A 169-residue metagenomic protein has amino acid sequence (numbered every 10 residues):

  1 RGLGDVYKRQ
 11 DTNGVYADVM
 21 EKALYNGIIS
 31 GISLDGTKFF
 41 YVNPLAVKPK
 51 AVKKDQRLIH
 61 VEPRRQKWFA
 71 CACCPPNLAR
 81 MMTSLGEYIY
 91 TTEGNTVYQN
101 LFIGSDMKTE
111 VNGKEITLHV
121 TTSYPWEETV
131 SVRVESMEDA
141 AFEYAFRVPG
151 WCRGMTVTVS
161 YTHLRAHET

Functional and structural regions predicted by a protein language model:
R1, S33-F40: Short, solvent-exposed turn/loop segments enriched in Gly/Ser/Thr/Pro and often Arg
R1-K8, P75-S84, E128-V130: Well-ordered alpha-helical segments within folded domains of soluble proteins
G2-Q10, T162-T169: Conserved small/polar residues in nucleotide/adenosyl-binding loops
D5-D35: Catalytic-core region of carbohydrate-active enzymes that cleave or remodel glycosidic bonds
E21, Y25-I29, F40, R80-T83 (+1 more regions): Generic alpha-helical structural context detector
A23, T37-K50: Short, surface-exposed recognition loops and adjoining beta-strand edges that mediate ligand/DNA contacts, enriched
P44-H119, Y124-P125: Catalytic cores of secreted or luminal carbohydrate-active enzymes
T91-R165: Beta-rich accessory regions
